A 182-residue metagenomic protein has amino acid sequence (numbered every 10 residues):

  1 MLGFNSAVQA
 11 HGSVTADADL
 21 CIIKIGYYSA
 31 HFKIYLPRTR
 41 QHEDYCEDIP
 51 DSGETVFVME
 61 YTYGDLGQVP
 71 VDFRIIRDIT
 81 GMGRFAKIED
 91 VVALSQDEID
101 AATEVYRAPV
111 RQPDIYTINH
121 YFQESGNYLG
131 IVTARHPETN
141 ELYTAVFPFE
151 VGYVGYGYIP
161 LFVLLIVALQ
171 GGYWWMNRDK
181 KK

Functional and structural regions predicted by a protein language model:
F4-A10: Sec/Tat signal peptide C-region and signal peptidase I cleavage site
A10-T117, Q123-S125, T133-K182: Contiguous segments within soluble domain cores/interaction surfaces
